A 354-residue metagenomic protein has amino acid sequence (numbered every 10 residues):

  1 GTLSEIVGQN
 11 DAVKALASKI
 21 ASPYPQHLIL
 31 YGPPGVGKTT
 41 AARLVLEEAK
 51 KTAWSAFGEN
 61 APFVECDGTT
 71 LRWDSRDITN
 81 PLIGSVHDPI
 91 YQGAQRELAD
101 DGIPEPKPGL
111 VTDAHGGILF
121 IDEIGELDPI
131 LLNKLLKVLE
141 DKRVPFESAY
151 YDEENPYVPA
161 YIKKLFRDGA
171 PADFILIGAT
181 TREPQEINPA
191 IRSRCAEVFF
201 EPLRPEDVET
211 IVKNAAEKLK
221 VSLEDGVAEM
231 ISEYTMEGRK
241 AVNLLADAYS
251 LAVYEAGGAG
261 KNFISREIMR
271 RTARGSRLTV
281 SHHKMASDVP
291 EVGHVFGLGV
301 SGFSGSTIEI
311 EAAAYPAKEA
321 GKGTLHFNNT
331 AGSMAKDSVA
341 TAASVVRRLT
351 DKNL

Functional and structural regions predicted by a protein language model:
G1-P33, A342-R348: Pre-Walker A (pre-P-loop) alpha-helix and adjacent loop at the N terminus of AAA/AAA+ ATPase modules, a conserved
I20-A21, P25-L71: Walker A/P-loop
K51-S85, I90, E153-N155: AAA+/P-loop NTPase substrate/partner-engagement loops
D74-I83, P106-E140, P184-S193: Conserved AAA+/SF3 P-loop NTPase catalytic/coupling segment centered on the Walker-B
D77-P81, Q185-K218: Conserved AAA+ ATPase core "coupling" helix
H87, Y91-Q92, I130-G169, P189: Conserved catalytic/switch belt of AAA+ P-loop NTPases
T235-S250, G260-E267: The conserved phosphate-sensing helix
A259-N353: C-terminal engagement/docking regions of AAA+ P-loop ATPases
